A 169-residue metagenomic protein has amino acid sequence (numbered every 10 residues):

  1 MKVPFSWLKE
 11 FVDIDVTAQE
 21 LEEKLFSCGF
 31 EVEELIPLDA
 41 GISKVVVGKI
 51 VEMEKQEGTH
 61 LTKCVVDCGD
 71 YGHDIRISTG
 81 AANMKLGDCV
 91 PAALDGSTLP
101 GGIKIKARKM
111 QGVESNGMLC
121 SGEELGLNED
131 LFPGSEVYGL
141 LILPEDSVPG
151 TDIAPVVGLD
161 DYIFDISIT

Functional and structural regions predicted by a protein language model:
M1-T169: Phosphate-backbone binding interfaces of nucleic-acid-interacting proteins
